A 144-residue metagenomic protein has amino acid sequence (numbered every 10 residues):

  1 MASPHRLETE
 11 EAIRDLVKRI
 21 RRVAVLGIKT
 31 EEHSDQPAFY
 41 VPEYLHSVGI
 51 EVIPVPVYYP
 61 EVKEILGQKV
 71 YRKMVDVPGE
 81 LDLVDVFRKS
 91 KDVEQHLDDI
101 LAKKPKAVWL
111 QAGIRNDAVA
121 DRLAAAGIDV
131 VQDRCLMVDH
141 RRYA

Functional and structural regions predicted by a protein language model:
A2-R88, E94-A144: Structural/interface elements that position substrates and couple domains in central-metabolism enzymes
